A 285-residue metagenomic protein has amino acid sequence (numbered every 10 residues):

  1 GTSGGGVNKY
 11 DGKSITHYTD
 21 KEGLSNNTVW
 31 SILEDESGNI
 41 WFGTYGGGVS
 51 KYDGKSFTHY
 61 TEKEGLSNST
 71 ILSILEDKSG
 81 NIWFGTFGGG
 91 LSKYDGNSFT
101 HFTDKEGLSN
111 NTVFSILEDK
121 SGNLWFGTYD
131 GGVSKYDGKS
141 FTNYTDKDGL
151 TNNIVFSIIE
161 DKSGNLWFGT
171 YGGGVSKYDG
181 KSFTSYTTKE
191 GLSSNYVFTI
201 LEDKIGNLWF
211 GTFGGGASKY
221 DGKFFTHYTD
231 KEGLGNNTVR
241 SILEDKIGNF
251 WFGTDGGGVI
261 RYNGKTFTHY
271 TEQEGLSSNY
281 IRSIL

Functional and structural regions predicted by a protein language model:
G1-L285: Carboxylate-rich, polar loop motifs that coordinate divalent cations or form catalytic acidic clusters
